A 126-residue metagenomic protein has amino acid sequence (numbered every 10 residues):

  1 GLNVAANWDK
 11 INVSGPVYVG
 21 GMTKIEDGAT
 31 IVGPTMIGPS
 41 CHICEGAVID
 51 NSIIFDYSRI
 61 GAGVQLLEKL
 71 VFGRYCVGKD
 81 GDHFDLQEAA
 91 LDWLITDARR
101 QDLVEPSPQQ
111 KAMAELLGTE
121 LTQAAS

Functional and structural regions predicted by a protein language model:
G1-S126: Left-handed beta-helix
